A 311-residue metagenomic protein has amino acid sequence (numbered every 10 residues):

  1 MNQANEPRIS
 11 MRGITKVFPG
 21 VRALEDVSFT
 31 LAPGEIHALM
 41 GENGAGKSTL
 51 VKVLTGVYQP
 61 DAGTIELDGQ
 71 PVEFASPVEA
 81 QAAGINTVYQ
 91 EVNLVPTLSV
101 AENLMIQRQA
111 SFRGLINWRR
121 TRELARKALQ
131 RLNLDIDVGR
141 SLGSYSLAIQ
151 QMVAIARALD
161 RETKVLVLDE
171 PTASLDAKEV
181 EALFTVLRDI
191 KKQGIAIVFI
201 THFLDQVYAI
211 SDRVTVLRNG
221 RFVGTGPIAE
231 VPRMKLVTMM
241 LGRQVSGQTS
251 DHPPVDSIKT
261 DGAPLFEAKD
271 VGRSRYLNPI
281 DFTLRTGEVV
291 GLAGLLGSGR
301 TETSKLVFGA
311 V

Functional and structural regions predicted by a protein language model:
N2-V311: Glycine-rich phosphate-binding loops of nucleotide-dependent enzymes
